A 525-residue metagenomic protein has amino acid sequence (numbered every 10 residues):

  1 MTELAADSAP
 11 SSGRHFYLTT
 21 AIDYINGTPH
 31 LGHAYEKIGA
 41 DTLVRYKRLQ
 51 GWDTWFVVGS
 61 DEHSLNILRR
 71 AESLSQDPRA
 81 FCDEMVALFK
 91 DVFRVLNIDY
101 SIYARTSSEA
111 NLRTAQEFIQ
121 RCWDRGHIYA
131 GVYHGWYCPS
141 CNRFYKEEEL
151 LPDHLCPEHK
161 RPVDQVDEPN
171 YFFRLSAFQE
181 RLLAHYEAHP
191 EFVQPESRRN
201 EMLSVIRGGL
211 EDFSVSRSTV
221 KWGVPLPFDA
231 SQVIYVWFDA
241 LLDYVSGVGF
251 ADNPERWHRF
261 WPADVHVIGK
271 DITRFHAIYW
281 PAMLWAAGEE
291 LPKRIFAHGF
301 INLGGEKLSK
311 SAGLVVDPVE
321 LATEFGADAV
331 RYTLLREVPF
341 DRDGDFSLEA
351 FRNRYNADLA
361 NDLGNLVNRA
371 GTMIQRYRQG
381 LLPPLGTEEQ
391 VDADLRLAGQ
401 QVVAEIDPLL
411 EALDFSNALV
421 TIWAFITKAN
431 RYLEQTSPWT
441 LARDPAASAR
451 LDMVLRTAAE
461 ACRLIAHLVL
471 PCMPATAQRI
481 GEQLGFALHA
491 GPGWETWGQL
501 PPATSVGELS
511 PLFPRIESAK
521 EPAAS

Functional and structural regions predicted by a protein language model:
M1-H15, W55, G59, G131-W136 (+7 more regions): Basic, alpha-helical terminal appendages of large translation-related enzymes
T2-V58, A110-T114, E158-R376, V420-I422: Structured secondary-structure scaffolds
R70-D83: A charged helix-plus-loop insertion that forms the helical arch/lid used to bind and gate nucleic-acid substrates
M85-S101: A glycine-rich helix N-cap at a beta->alpha junction
S107-H127, Y137: Feature captures the FAD/FMN-dependent oxidoreductase FAD-binding
R125-Q179, L183: Cys/His-rich short segments
P339-R342, F346-F351, Y355-D358, A370-A418: Long, amphipathic alpha-helical stalk/connector segments used for oligomerization, subunit docking, or mechanical
A360, G364, R396, Q400 (+4 more regions): Generic structural concept
